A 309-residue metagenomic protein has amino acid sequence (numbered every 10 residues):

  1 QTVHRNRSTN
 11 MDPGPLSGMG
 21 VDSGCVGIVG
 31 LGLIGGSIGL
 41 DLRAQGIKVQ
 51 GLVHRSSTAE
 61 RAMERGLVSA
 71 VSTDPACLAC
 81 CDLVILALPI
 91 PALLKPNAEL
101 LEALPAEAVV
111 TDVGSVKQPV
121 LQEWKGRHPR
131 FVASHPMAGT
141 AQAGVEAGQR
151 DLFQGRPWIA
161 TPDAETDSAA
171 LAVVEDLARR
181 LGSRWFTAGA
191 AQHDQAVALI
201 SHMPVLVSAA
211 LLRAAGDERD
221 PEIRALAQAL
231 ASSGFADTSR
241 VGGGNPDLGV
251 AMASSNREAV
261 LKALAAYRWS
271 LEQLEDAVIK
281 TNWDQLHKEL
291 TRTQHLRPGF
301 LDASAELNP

Functional and structural regions predicted by a protein language model:
D12-A79, L83: NAD(P)+-binding Rossmann beta1-loop-alpha1 motif at the extreme N-terminus of oxidoreductases
V49-Q50, F131, W185: Hydrophobic anchor at the start of a short beta-strand that flanks the dinucleotide cofactor-binding loop
A79-C80, A106, G155, H202: Alpha-helix C-terminal capping/helix-to-coil transition sites in glycosyltransferase folds
V84-I85, T111: N-terminal Rossmann-like NAD(P) cofactor-binding module of classical short-chain dehydrogenase/reductase
A87-P89, G114, P162, A210: Glycine-rich, N-terminal phosphate-binding loop of Rossmann-like dinucleotide-binding domains
K95-A147: Rossmann-like NAD(P)(H) cofactor-binding subdomain of soluble oxidoreductases
L152-R240: Internal alpha-helical scaffold of NAD(P)-dependent oxidoreductase catalytic cores
R224-T293: Interdomain hinge/lid region at the active-site interface of Rossmann-like NAD(P)-dependent oxidoreductases
